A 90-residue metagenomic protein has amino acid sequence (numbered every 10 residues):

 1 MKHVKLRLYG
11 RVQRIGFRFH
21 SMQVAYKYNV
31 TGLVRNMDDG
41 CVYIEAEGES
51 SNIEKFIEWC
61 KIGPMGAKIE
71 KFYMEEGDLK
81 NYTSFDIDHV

Functional and structural regions predicted by a protein language model:
M1-V90: Intrinsically disordered, low-complexity, mixed-charge
